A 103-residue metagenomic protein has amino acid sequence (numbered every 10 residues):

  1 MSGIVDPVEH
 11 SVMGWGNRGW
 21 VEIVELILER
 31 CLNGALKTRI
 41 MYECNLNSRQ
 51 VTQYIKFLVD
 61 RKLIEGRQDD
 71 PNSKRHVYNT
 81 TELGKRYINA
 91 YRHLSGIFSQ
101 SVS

Functional and structural regions predicted by a protein language model:
S2-E25: Short alpha-helical segments that sit at the start of domains
S2-E9, N89-S103: Amphipathic alpha-helical dimerization/coiled-coil segments that flank or bridge DNA-binding/regulatory modules
C31-R39: Short capping segments at the starts of secondary-structure elements
E43: Residues within the alpha-helical elements of helix-turn-helix
L46-D60: Short amphipathic alpha-helical interaction segments
V59-D70: A short, conserved structural fragment
N72-A90: Basic, amphipathic "hinge/linker" alpha-helix immediately C-terminal to the N-terminal HTH DNA-binding motif
